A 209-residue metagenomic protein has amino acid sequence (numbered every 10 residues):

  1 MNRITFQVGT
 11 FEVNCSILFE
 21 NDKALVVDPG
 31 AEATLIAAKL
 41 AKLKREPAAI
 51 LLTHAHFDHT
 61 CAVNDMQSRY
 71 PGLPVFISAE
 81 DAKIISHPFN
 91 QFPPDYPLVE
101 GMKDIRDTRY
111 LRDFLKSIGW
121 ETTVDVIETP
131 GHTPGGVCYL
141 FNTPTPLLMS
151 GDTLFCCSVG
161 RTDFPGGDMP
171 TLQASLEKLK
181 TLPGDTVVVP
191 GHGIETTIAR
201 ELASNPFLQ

Functional and structural regions predicted by a protein language model:
M1-L43, C138-G151: Conserved beta-strand hairpin/beta-sheet module of binuclear metal-dependent hydrolase folds, prominently
Q7, F19, R112, P130 (+1 more regions): Residue-level detector of conserved, well-ordered beta-strand and adjacent loop positions that form binding/recognition
L25, H56-H59, P165: Alpha-helix N-cap/loop-to-helix initiation residues
L25, L51, V75, M149 (+1 more regions): Residue-level marker for buried hydrophobic side chains located in beta-strands that build the well-ordered beta-sheet
L25-V27, A49-L51, V126-E128: Short catalytic-loop micro-motif centered on adjacent basic/acidic residues
P29, T60, L172, L176: Aromatic/hydrophobic pocket-lining residues that form the small-molecule binding cavity in soluble enzyme cores
E32-T123, F207: Active-site HxH/HxHxD metal-binding segment of metal-dependent hydrolases
N90-P94, T123-Q209: Metallo-beta-lactamase
